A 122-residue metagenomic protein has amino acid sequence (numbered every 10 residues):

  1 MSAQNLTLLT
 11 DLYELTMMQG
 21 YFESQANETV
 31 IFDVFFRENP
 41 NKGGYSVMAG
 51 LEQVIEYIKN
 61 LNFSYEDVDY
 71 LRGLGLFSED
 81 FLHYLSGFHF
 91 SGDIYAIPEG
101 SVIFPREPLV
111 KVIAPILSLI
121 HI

Functional and structural regions predicted by a protein language model:
M1-I120: Ordered alpha/beta subdomains of enzyme catalytic regions
